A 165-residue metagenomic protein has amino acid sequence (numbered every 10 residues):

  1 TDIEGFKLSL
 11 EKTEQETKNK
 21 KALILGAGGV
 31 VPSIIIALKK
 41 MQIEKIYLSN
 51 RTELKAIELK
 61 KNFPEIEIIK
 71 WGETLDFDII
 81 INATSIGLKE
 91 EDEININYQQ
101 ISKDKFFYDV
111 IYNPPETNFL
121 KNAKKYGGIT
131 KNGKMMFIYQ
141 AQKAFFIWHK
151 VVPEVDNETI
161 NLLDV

Functional and structural regions predicted by a protein language model:
T1-K20: Glycine/small-residue-rich loop that forms an oxyanion/phosphate-binding "nest" at active or ligand-binding sites
I3-E4, K105-L162: Rossmann-fold NAD(P)-binding glycine/threonine-rich loop
L10, N19-K39, I43: Glycine-rich adenosine-cofactor-binding loop
N19-K20, I43-K45, D76-F77, D104: A general structural motif
I24-L25, L48, D109: Hydrophobic Val/Ile/Leu positions in short beta-strands of Rossmann-like dinucleotide-binding domains
K40-K45, K125-I129: Conserved S-adenosyl-L-methionine
M41-F63: NAD(P)-binding Rossmann-fold cofactor-contacting core
P64-K131: Rossmann-like adenosine-cofactor binding region
